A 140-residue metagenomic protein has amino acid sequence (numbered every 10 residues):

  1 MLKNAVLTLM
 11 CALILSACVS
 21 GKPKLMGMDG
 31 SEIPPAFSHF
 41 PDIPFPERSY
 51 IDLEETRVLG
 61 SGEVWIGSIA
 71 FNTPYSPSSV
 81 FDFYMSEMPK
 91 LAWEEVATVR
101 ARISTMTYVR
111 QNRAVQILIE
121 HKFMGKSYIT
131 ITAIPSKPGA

Functional and structural regions predicted by a protein language model:
L2-A5, V19-A140: An acidic-aromatic pocket/loop used at catalytic or ligand-binding sites
L7-A12: Classic N-terminal secretory signal peptides
I14-A17: C-terminal motif of bacterial Sec signal peptides marking the signal peptidase cleavage site
